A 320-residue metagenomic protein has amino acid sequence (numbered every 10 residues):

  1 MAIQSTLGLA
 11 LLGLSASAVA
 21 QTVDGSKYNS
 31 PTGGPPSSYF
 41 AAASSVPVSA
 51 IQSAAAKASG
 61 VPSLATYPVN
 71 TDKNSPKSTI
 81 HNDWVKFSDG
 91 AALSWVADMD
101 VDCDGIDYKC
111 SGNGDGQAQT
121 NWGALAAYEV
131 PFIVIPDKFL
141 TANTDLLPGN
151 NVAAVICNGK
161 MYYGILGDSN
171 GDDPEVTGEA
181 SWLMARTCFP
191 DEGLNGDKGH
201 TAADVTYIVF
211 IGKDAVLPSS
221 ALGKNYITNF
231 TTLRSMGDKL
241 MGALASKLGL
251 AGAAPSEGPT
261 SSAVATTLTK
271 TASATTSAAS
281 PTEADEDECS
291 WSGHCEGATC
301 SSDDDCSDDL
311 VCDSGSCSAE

Functional and structural regions predicted by a protein language model:
M1-T22: Fungal secretory targeting signals
Q21-K160, G164, P190-G193, F210-G249: Cell wall/extracellular polymer interaction/catalysis modules
D172-M184: Short, solvent-exposed secondary-structure boundary/capping segments
M184-H200: Aromatic- and Lys/Arg-enriched surface recognition patch
A243-G252, D313-A319: Short, low-complexity, Pro/Ser/Thr/Gly-rich segments in the mature regions of secreted, periplasmic
S256-E283: Extracellular mucin-like PTS domains
P281-E320: Secreted, cysteine-rich disulfide-bonded mini-domains of extracellular proteins
